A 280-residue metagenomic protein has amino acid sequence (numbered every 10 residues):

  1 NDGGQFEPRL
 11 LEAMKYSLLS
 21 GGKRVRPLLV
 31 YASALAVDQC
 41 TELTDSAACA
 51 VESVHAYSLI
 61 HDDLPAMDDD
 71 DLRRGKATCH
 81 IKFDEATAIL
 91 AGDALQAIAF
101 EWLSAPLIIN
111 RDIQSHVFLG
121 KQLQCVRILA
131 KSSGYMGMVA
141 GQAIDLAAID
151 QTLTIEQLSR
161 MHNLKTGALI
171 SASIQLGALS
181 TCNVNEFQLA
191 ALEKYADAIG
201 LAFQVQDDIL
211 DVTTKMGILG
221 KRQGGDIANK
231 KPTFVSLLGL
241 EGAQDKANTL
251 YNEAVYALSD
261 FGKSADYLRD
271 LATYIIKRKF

Functional and structural regions predicted by a protein language model:
G4-L258, S264-I276: Mg2+-dependent prenyl diphosphate-binding active-site environment of isoprenoid biosynthetic enzymes
R278-F280: Short cytosolic juxtamembrane segments of multi-pass membrane proteins
